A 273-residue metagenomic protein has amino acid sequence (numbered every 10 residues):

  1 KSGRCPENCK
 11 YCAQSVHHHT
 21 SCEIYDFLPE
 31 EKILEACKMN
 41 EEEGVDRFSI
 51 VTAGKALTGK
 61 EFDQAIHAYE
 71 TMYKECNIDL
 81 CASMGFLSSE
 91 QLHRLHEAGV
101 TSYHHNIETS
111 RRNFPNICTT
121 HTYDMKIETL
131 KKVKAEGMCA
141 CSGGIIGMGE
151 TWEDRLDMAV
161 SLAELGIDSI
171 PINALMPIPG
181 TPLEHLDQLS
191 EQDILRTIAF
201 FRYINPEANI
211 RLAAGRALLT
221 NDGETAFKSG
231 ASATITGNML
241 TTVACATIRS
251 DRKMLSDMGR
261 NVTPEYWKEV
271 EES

Functional and structural regions predicted by a protein language model:
K1, G54-K55, M84, I146-M148 (+2 more regions): Conserved short loop/turn motifs at secondary-structure junctions
S2-V16: Local cysteine-cluster metal-coordination motifs and their immediate loop/turn environment, predominantly Fe-S cluster
P6, E43-D46, C76-I78, E207 (+1 more regions): Short coil/turn connectors at secondary-structure junctions
C9, V133, F201: Short hydrophobic alpha-helical segments of the AMP-binding
C12, F48-I50, Y103-H105, I170 (+2 more regions): Hydrophobic residues within beta-strands of alpha/beta enzymes
H17-G143, M148, W152-D154, S161-L165: Conserved Radical SAM active-site core
F62-A65, W152-L156, G223-E224, C245-R249: Conserved strand-to-helix beginnings and helix N-cap segments that scaffold or border functional pockets
A163-S273: Auxiliary Fe-S-binding modules of radical SAM enzymes
